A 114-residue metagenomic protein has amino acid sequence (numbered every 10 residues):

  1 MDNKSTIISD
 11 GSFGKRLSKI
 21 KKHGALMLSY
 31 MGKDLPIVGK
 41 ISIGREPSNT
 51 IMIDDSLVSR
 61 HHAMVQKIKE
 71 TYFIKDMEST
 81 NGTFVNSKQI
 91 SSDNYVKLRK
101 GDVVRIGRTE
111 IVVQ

Functional and structural regions predicted by a protein language model:
M1-S56, Q66, R99-V103: Intrinsically disordered, low-complexity acidic Ser/Thr-rich regulatory segments
K4-S5, M64, E78, K88 (+2 more regions): Intrinsic disorder/low-complexity detector
G32, S79-T80: A short alpha-helix capping/helix-coil boundary motif
I43, H61-Q66, T71-K75, N81-V85 (+2 more regions): Short hydrophobic/aromatic patches on the structural cores and recognition surfaces of FHA
D55-S56, D76-E78: Short glycine/proline-enriched turns and hinge-like loops at secondary-structure junctions
F84-Q114: C-terminal boundary/linker segments immediately following FHA domains
